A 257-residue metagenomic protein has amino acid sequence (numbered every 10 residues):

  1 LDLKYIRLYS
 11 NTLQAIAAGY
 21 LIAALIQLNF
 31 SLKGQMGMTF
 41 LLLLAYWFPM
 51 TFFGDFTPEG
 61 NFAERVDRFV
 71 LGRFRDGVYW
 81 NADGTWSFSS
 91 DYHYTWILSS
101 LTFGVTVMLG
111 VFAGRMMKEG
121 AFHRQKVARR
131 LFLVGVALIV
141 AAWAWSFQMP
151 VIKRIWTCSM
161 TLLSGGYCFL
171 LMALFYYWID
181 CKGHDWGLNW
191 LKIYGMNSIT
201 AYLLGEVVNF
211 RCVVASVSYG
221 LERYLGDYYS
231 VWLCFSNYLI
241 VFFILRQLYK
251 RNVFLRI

Functional and structural regions predicted by a protein language model:
L1-I257: Alpha-helical transmembrane segments and their immediate juxtamembrane cytosolic regions
